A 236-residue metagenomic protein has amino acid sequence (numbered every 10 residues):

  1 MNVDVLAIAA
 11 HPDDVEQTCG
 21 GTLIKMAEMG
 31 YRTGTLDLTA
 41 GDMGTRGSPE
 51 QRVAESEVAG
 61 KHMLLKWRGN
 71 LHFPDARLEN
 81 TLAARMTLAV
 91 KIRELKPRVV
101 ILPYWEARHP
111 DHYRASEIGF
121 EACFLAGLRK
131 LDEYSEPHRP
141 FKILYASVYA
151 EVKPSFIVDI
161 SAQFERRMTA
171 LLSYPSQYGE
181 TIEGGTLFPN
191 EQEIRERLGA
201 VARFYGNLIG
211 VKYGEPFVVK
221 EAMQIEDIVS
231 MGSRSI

Functional and structural regions predicted by a protein language model:
M1-L6, L82-I236: Metal-dependent de-N-acetylase/amidase catalytic core
M1-L95, V218, I228-G232: Active-site rim/loop-helix segments in enzyme catalytic domains that contact anionic ligands
